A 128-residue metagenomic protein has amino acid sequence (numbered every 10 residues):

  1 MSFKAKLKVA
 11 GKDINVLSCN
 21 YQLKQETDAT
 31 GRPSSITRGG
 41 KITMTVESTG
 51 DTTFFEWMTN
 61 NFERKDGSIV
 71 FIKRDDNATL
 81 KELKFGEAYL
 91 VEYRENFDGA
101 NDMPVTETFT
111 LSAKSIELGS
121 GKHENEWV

Functional and structural regions predicted by a protein language model:
M1-V128: Glycine-rich, low-complexity intrinsically disordered segments
